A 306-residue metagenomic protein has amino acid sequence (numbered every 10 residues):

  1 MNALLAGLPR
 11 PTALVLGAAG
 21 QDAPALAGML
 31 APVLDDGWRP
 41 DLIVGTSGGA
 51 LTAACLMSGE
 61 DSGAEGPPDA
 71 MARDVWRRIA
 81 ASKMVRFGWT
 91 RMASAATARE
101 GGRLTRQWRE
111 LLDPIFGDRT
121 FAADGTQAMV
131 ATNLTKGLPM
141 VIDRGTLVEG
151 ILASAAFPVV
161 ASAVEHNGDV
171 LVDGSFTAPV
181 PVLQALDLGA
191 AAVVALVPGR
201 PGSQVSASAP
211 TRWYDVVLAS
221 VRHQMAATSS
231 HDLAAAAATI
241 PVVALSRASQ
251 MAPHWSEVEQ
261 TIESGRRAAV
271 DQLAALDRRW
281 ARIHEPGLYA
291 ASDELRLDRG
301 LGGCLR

Functional and structural regions predicted by a protein language model:
M1-T46, A54-R306: Patatin-like phospholipase
